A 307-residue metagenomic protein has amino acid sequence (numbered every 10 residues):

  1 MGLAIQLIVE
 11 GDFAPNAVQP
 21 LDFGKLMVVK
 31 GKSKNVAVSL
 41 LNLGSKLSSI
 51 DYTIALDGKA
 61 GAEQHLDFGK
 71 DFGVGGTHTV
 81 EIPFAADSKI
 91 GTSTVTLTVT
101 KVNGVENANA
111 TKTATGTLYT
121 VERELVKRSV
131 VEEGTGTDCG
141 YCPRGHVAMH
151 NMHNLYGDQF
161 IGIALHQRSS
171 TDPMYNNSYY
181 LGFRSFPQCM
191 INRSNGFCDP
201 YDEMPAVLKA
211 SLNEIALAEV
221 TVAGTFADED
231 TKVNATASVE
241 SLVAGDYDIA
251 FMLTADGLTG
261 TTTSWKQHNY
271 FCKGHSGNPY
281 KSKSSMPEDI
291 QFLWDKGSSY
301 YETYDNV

Functional and structural regions predicted by a protein language model:
I5-Q19, A206-L217: Proline/serine/threonine-rich low-complexity linkers at boundaries of modular beta-sandwich domains
F13-G24, A62-E63, R128-V130, L217-V222: Proline-enriched interdomain boundary motifs that mark the N-terminal boundary and often initiate the first structured
K25-S33, G224-D230: Short, solvent-exposed loop/linker segments at the N-terminal edge of repeated beta-sheet extracellular domains
V29, N42-S49, E240-Y247: A short beta-turn/strand-edge loop motif at beta-sheet boundaries
H65-D67, D158-V307: Short, conserved sequence motifs used for protein processing/export or organelle targeting and for catalysis
G76-I82, E288: Short strand-edge motifs at loop-to-beta-strand transitions and within beta-strands of extracellular beta-rich domains
A85-G91: Short, surface-exposed loop/turn segments at beta-strand-coil junctions that are enriched for proline with nearby
V121-F160: Local sequence-structure signature of Cys/Sec-based thiol-disulfide redox active-site neighborhoods
